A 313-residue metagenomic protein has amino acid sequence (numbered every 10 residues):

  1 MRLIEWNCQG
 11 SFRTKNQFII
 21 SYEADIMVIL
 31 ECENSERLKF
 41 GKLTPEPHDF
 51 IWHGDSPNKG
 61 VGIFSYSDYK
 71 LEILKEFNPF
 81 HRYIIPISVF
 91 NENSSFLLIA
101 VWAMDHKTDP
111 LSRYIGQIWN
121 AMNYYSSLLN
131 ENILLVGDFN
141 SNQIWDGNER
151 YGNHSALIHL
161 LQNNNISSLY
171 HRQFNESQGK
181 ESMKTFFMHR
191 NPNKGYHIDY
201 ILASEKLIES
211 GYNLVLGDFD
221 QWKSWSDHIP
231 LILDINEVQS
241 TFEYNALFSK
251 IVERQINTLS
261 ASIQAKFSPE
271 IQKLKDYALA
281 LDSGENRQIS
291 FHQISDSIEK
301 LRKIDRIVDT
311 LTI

Functional and structural regions predicted by a protein language model:
M1-L43, I51-N58, Q239-K250, Y277: N-terminal, active-site-proximal structural segment of metallo-dependent hydrolase catalytic domains
L3-C8, F18-L38, L98, A121 (+4 more regions): Active-site beta-strand/loop signature of hydrolases that rely on acidic residues for catalysis
I26, G116-A203: Metal-dependent phosphoesterases centered on the DNase I-like endonuclease/exonuclease/phosphatase
E33-D105: Structured beta-strand-rich core segments of catalytic domains in phosphoester-bond hydrolases
S56-E72, F90, E181, M188-G211 (+1 more regions): Conserved beta strand-loop-helix elements of the APE1-like EEP
I99-G116, Q143-N148: Surface-exposed cleft-lining segments at the edges of enzyme active sites
D220-I263, E270, Y277: Surface polyanion/phosphate-binding segment centered on an Asp-His-Pro turn
N257-S268, A280-H292: Charged, low-complexity interaction regions
